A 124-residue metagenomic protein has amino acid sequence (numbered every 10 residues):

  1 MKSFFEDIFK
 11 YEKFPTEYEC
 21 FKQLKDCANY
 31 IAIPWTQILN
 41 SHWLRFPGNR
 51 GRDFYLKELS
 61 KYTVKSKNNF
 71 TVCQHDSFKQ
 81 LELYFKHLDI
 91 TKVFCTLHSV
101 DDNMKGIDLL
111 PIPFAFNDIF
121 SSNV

Functional and structural regions predicted by a protein language model:
M1-K2, E6, F21-K22, T36 (+2 more regions): Class I S-adenosyl-L-methionine
M1-P15, W35-F46: Acidic/glycine-enriched edge-of-secondary-structure segments
S3, A28-I31, F94: Generic low-polarity alpha-helical segments
F4-K25, D53-L59: A short, well-structured beta->alpha microelement
D26-A28, V124: A short, charged/proline- and glycine-enriched loop that marks the coil->beta-strand transition at the N-terminal
Y30-P34, T71-C73: Structural motif
N40, L44-V124: Catalytic core of nucleotide-activated saccharide and alditol-phosphate transferases
